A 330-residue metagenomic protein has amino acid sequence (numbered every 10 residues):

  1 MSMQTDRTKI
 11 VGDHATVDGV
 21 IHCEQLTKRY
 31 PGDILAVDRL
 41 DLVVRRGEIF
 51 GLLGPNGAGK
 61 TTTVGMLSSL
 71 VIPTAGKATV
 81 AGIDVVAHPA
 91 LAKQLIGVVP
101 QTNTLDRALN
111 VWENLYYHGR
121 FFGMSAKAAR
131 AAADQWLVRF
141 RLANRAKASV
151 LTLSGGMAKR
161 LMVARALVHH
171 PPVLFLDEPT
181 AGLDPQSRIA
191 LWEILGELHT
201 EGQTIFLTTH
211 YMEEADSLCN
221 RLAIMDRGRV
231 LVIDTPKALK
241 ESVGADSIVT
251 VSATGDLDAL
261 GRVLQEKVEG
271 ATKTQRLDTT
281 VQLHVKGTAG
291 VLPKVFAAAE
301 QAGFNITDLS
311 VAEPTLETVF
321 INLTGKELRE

Functional and structural regions predicted by a protein language model:
I10-C23, T27-R39, R46, P89: A short, flexible loop at the N-terminus of ABC-type nucleotide-binding domains that lies
Y116, R120, K127-R145: Conserved ABC ATPase "signature" region
S149-L153: Conserved ABC ATPase signature
H170: Conserved catalytic motifs of ABC-family nucleotide-binding domains
L174-D177: Catalytic Walker B motif of ABC-type/P-loop ATPase nucleotide-binding domains
E193-K286: ABC transporter nucleotide-binding domain
